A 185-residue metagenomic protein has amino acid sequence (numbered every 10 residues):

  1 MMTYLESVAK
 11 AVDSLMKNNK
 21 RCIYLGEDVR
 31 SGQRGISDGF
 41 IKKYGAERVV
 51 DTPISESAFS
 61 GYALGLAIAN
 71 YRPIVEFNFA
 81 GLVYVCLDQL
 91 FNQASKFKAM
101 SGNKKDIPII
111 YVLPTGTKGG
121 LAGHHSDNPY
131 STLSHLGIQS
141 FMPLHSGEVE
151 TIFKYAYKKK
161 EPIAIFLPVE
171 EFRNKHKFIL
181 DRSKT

Functional and structural regions predicted by a protein language model:
M1-T185: Thiamine diphosphate
